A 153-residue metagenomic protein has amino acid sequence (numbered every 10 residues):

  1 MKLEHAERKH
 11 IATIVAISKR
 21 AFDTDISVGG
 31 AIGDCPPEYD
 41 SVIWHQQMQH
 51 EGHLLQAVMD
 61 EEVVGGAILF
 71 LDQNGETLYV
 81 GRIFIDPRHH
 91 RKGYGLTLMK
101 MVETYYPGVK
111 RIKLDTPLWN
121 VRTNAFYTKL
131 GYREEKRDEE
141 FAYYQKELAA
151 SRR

Functional and structural regions predicted by a protein language model:
K2-A16: A short beta-loop-alpha structural element at the N-terminal edge of CoA-dependent acyl/N-acetyltransferase catalytic
K19-W44: Conserved GNAT-fold acetyl-CoA-binding loop/helix
V42-Q56: A short helix-loop-beta-strand connector motif used in the catalytic cores of GNAT acetyltransferases and, in some
Q56, E62-L71, T77-Y79, F84: Conserved beta-strand in the GNAT
I83-H90, T116-P117: A short, internal acetyl-CoA/4′-phosphopantetheine-binding micro-motif in the GNAT/acyltransferase core
H89, G93-M101: Conserved acetyl-CoA pyrophosphate-binding loop and the N-cap/start of the following alpha-helix in GNAT-like
L96-T97, L118-R137: Conserved active-site alpha-helix within GNAT-family acetyltransferase domains
M99, Y106-L118: Conserved GNAT acetyl-CoA-binding A-motif
